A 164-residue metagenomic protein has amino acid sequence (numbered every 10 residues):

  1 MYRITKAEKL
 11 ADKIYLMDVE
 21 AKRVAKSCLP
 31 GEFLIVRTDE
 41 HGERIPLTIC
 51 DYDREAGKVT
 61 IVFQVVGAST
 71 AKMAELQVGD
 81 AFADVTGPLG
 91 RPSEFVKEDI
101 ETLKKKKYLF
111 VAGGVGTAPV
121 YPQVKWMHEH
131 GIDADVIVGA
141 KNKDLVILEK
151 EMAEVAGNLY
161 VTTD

Functional and structural regions predicted by a protein language model:
M1-D80: Ferredoxin-reductase
A71-D164: FNR/FR-type flavoprotein reductase catalytic core
